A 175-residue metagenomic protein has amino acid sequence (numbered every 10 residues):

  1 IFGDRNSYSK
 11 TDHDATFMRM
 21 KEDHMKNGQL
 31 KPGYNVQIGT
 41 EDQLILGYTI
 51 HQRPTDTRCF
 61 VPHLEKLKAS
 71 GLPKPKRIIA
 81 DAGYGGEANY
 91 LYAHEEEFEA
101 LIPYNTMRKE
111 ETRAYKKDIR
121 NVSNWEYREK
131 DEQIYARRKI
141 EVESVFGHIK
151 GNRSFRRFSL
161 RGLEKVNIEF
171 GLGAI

Functional and structural regions predicted by a protein language model:
I1-I175: Anion-binding and metal-coordination hotspots
